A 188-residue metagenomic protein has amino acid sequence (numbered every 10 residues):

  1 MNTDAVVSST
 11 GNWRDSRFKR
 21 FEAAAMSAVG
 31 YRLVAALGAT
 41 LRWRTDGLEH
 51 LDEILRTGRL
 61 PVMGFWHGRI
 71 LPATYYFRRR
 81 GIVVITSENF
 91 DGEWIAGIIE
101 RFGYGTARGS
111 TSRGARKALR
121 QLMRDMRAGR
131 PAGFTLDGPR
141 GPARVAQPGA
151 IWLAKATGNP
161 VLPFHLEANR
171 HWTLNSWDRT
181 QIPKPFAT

Functional and structural regions predicted by a protein language model:
M1-T74, R78-R79, P183: Membrane-anchoring hydrophobic helices of lipid-metabolizing enzymes
D4, Q147-T188: A cross-family acyltransferase "interaction/gating" segment
A24-D46, V83-R127: Membrane-interfacial amphipathic helices and adjacent loop/beta segments that form the lipid-substrate binding surface
G47, W66, A115-L119, A146-Q147 (+1 more regions): Amphipathic coiled-coil/heptad-repeat helices and related helical stalk/stem segments that mediate oligomerization
R59-R113, T157, H171-N175: Catalytic core of membrane glycerolipid acyltransferases/transacylases, capturing the structured, soluble-facing
R59-V62, L122-V161, T188: Conserved Motif II region of HX4D acyltransferases
G109, T135, F164-L166: Generic beta-sheet signal
A115-R120, R140-R144, R170-T173: Short, well-ordered, mixed-charge alpha-helical segments that flank or form enzyme active sites
